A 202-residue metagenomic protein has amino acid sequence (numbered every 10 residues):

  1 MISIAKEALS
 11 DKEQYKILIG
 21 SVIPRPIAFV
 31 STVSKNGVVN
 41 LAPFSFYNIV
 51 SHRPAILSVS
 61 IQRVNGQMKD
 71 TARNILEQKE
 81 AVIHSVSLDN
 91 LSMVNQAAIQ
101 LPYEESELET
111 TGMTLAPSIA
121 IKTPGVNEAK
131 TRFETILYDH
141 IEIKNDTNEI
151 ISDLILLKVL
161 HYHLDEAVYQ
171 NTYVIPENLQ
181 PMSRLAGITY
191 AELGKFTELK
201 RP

Functional and structural regions predicted by a protein language model:
M1-P202: Basic, polyanion-binding surface patches
